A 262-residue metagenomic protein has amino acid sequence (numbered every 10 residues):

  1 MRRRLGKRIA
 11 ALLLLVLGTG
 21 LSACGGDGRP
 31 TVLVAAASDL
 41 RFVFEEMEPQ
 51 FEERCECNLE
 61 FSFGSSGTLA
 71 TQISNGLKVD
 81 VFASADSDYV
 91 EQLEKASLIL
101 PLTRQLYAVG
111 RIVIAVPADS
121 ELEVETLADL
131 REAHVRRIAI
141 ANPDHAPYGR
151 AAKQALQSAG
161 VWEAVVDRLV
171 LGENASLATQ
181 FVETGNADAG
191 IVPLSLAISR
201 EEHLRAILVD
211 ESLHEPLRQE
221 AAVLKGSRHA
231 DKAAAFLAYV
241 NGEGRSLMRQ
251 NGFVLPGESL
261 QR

Functional and structural regions predicted by a protein language model:
M1-A11: Bacterial N-terminal signal peptides that target proteins for export
A10-G20: Bacterial N-terminal signal peptides
C24-E56, E60-S62, G67, T71-L77 (+4 more regions): Exported/periplasmic ABC-transporter solute-binding proteins
R111: Active-site-adjacent helical/loop segments in soluble small-molecule enzymes
